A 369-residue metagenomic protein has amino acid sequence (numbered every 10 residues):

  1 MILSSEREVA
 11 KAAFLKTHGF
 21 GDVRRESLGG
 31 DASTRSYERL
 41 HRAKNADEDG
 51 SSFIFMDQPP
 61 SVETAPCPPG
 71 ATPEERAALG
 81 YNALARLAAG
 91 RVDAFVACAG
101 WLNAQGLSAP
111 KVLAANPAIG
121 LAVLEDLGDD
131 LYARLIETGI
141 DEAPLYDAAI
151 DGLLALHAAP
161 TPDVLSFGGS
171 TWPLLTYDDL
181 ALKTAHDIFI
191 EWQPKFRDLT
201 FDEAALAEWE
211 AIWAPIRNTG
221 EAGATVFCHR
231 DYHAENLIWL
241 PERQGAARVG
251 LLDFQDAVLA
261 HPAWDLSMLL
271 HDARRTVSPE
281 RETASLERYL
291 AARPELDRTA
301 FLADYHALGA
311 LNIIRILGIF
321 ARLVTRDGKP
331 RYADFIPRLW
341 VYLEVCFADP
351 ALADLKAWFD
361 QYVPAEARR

Functional and structural regions predicted by a protein language model:
M1-R24: Juxta-kinase regulatory segment immediately upstream of eukaryotic protein kinase catalytic domains
L15-V23, Q105-L107, E295-D297: Short secondary-structure junctions
F20-A43: ATP-binding glycine-rich phosphate-binding loop
T34-H41, I54-F55, L156, W213-W264 (+1 more regions): Active-site acidic catalytic loop and adjacent metal/ATP-binding pocket of ATP-dependent phosphoryl transfer enzymes
R42-T184, K195, E221-A222: ATP-binding pocket architecture of kinase catalytic cores
W172-I216: Active-site catalytic-loop/activation-segment of kinase and kinase-like phosphoryl-transfer enzymes
D187-R197, L259-L296, A310-D327, L339-F347: Active-site activation/catalytic loop segments of kinase-like enzymes and analogous catalytic loops in related
G318-R369: ATP/Mg2+ or Mg2+-diphosphate-binding catalytic cores that bind nucleotide phosphates or diphosphates via glycine-rich
